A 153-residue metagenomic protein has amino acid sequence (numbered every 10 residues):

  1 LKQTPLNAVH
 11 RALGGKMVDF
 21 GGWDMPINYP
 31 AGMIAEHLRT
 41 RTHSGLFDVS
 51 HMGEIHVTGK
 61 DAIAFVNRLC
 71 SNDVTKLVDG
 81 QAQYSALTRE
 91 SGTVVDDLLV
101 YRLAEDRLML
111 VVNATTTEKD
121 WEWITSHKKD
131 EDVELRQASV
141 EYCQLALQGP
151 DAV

Functional and structural regions predicted by a protein language model:
L1-V153: Basic, glycine/lysine-rich polyanion-binding surfaces/domains
